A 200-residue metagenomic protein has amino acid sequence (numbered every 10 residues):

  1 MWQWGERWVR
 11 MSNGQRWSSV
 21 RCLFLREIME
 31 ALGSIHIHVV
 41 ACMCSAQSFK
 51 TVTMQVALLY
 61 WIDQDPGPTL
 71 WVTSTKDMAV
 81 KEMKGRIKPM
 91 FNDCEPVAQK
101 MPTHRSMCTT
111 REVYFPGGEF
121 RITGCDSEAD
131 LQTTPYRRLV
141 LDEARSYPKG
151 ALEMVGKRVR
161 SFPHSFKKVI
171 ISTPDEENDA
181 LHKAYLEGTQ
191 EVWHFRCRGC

Functional and structural regions predicted by a protein language model:
M1-C200: Phosphate/NTP-binding elements of NTP-utilizing enzymes
